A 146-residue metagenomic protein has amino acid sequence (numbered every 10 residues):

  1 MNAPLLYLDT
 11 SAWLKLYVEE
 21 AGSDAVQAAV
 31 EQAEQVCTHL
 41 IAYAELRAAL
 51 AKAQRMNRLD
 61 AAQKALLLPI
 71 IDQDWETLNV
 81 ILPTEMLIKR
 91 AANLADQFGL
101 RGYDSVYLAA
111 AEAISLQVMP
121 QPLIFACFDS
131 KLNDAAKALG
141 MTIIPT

Functional and structural regions predicted by a protein language model:
M1-A42, A53-L66: Short, well-structured N-terminal submotif of metal-dependent ribonuclease cores
M1-L5, L108-A109, A113-T146: Acidic, PIN/NYN-like endoribonuclease modules and their adjacent C-terminal/linker elements
L8, T38, L82, G102-S105 (+1 more regions): Short beta-strand scaffold positions
D24, K89, N133-K137: Alpha-helical elements of the RecA-like P-loop NTPase motor core of helicases
Y43, Q73-F98, S105-A110, I114: Acidic catalytic patch
K52-T84: Helix-adjacent hinge/juxtasegments
